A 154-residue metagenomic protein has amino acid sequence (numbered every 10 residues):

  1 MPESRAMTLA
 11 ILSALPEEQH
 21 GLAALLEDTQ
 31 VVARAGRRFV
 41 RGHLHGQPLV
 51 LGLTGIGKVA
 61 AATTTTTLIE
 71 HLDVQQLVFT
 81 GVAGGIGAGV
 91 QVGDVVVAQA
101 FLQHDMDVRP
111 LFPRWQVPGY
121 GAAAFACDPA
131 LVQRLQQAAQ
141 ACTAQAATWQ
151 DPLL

Functional and structural regions predicted by a protein language model:
P2-E3, T65: Glycine-aromatic micro-motifs
M7-L26, Q30, P48: Short, conserved "active-site rim" segments that organize catalytic pockets and cofactor/ligand binding
T8-L9, A33-L154: Glycine-rich phosphate- or other oxyanion-binding loops that anchor nucleotides, phosphorylated ligands
